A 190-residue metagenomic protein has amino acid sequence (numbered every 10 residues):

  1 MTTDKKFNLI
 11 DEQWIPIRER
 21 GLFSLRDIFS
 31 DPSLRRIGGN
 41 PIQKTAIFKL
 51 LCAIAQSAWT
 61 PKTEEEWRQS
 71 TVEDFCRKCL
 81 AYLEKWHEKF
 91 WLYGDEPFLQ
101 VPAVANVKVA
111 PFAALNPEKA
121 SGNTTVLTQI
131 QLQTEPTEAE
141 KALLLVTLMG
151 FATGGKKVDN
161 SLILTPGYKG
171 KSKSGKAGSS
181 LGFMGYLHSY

Functional and structural regions predicted by a protein language model:
M1-T128, L132-Y190: Conserved small-residue
